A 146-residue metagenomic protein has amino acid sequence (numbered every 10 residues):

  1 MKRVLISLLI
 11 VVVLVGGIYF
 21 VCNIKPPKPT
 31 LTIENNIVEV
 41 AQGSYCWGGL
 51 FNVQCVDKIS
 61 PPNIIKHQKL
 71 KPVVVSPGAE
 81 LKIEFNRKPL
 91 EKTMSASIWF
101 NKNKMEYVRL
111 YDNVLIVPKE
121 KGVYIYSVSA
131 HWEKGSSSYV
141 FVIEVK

Functional and structural regions predicted by a protein language model:
L5-F20: Hydrophobic membrane-insertion alpha-helices, especially the h-region of bacterial N-terminal signal peptides
P26-Q54: A eukaryote-biased signal for short, well-structured alpha-helical docking elements
P29, S137-K146: Edge beta-strands of extracellular beta-sandwich domains
W47-N103: Mature extracytoplasmic domains of secretory-pathway proteins
K104-Y111: Short beta-strand segments within Ig-like beta-sandwich modules, predominantly Fibronectin type-III
I116-Y124: Surface-exposed, short loops/turns at beta-strand junctions within beta-sandwich domains
A130-K134: Surface-exposed loop/turn motifs at beta-strand-loop junctions within extracellular Ig-like and Fibronectin type III
